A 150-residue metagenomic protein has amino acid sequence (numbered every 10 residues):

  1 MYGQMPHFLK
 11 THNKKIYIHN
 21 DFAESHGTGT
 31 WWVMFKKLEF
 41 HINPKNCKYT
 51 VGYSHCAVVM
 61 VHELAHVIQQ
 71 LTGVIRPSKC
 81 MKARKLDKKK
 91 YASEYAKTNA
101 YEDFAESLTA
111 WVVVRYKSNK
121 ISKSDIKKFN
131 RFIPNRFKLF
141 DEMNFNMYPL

Functional and structural regions predicted by a protein language model:
M1-F40: Auxiliary, metal-adjacent structural segments of Zn-dependent hydrolase domains
G3, A65-G73, A110-K117, F145: Sec-exported extracytoplasmic/periplasmic mature domains
Y17, E39-I42, V67-Q69, D103-W111: Structural recognition of the beta-strand scaffold that forms the well-ordered cores of secreted hydrolase catalytic
D21-S25, N46-K48, H66, V74-I75 (+1 more regions): Solvent-exposed loop/turn segments at secondary-structure junctions within structured extracellular/periplasmic domains
W32-K36, Q69-R84: A structural motif
H41-M60: Short pre-active-site segment immediately N-terminal to the catalytic Zn-binding motif
H55-V74, A105: Active-site recognition of the HExxH zinc-binding catalytic motif
K82-L150: Metalloprotease/metallohydrolase-associated module, dominated by Zn2+-dependent proteases
